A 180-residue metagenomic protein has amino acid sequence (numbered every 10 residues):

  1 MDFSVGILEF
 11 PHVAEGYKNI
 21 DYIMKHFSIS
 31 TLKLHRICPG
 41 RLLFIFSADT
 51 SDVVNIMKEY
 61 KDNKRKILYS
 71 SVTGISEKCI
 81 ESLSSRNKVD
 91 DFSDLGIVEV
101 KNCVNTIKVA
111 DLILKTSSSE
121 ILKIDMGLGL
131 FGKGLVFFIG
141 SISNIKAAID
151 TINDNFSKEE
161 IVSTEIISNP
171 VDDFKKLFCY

Functional and structural regions predicted by a protein language model:
M1-G40, F44-S47, I107: The feature marks the first
M1-P11, K88-K101: Short glycine-/aliphatic-rich beta-strand segments at the starts of folded cytosolic domains
Y22-L32, S82, K115-I124: Short amphipathic beta-strand starts and helix->beta connectors
K25-S30, F44, L122, L128-F131 (+1 more regions): C-terminal binding/interaction regions
N55-N63, A148-N155: Short amphipathic alpha-helices in soluble, non-transmembrane regions that often serve as interface/regulatory elements
K64-E77, K158-N169: Conserved short beta-strand edge segments in small beta-sheet-based binding/regulatory domains
C79-G96, D173-Y180: Short, low-order "capping/linker" segments at domain edges
D91-G127, G132-S141: Surface-exposed interaction/gating patches
